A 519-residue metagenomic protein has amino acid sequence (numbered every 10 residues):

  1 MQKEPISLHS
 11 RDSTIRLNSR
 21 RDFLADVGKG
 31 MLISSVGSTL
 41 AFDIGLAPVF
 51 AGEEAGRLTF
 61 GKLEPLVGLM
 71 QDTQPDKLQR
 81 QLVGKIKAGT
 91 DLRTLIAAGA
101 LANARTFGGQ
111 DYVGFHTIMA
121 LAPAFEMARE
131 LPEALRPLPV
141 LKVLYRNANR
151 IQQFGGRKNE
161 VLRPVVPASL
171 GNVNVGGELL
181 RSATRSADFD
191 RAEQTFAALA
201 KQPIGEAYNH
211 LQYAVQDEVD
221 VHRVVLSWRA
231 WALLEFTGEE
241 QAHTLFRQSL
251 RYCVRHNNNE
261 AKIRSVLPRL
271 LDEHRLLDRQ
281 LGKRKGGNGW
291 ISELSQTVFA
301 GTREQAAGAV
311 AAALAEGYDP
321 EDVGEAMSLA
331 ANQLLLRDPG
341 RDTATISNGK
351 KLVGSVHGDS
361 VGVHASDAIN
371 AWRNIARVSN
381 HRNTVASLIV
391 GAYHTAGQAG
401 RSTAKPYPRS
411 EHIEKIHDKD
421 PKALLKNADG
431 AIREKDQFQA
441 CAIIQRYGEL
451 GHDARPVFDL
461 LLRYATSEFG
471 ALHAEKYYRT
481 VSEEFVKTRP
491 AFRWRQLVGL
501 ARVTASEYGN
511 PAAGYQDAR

Functional and structural regions predicted by a protein language model:
Q2-R519: Mature, well-folded catalytic/scaffold domains that follow N-terminal targeting or propeptide regions
